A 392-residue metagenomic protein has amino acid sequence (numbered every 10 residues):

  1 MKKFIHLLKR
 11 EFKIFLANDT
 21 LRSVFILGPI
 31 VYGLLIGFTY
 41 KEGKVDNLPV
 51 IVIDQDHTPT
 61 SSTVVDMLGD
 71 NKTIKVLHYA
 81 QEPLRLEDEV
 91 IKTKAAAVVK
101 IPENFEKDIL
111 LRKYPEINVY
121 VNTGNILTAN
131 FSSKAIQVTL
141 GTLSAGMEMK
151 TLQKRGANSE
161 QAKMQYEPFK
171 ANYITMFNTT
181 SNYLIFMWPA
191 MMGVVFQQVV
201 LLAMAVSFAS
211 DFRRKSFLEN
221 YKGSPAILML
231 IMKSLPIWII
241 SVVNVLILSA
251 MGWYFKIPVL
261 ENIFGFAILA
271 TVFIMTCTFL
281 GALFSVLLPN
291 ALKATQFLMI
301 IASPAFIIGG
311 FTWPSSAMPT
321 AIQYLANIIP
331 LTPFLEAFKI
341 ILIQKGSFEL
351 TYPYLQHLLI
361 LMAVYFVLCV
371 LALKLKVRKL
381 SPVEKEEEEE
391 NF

Functional and structural regions predicted by a protein language model:
M1, I5-K9, I185, K222-L235 (+5 more regions): Alpha-helical membrane-protein architecture signal
M1-Y183, L350, L375, K379-F392: Extracytoplasmic/periplasmic domains immediately adjacent to an N-terminal transmembrane anchor in multi-pass membrane
H57, I239, E261-F392: Membrane-spanning alpha-helical segments of multipass transporters and channels
L127-S144, F177-W188, F208-N220, S241-S249 (+2 more regions): Hydrophobic alpha-helical transmembrane segments
W188-V206: Long, hydrophobic alpha-helical segments
A203-I239: Helix-loop-helix units of permease transmembrane domains in multi-pass membrane transporters, especially ABC
S216-N220, M251-A267: Membrane-interfacial helix-loop-helix connectors in multipass membrane proteins
S224-M251, L355, L359, A363: Selective transmembrane-helix segments that form parts of the transport pathway or gating/packing helices in multipass
